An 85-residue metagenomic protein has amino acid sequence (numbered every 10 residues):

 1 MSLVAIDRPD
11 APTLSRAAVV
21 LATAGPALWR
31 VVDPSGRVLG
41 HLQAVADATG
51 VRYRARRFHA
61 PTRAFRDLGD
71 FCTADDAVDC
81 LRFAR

Functional and structural regions predicted by a protein language model:
M1-P34, P61-L68: Negatively charged, low-complexity tracts enriched in Asp/Glu with abundant Ser/Thr
R8, L28, V38, T49 (+1 more regions): A broad, structure-centric signal for solvent-exposed, well-ordered loop/edge residues that line or flank functional
A24, L42-V45, F71-A74: Surface-exposed loop/turn and secondary-structure junction residues enriched for glycine/proline
R30, H41-A44, R85: Functionally constrained cores in energy, signaling, and assembly domains
L39-A64: Short aromatic-glycine-(Arg/Gly/Cys) micro-motifs in beta-strand/loop hairpins
H59-A64, G69-R85: A short, charged, amphipathic alpha-helix used as a generic interaction element across diverse proteins
